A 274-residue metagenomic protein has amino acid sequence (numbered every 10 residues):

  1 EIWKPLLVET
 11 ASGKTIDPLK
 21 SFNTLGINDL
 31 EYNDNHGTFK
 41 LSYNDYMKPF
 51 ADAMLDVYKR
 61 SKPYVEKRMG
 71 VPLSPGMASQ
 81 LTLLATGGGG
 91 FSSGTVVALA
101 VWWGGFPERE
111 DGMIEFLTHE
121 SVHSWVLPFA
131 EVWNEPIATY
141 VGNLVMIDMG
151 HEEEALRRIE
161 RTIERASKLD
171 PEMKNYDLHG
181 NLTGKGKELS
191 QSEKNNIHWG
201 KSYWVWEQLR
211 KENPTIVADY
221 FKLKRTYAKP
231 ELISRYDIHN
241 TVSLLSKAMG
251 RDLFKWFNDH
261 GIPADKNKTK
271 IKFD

Functional and structural regions predicted by a protein language model:
E1-K20, A264-D274: N-terminal low-structure segments adjacent to metalloprotease catalytic domains across cellular compartments
S12-G13, N35-T38, G180: Intrinsic-disorder/low-complexity loop/linker signature
K20-F22, I27: Long, low-complexity intrinsically disordered regions
I27-A130: Juxtacatalytic substrate-recognition/specificity segment
V65, I137, V145, A166-D265: Active-site-proximal alpha-helical
V71-L83, P128-F129, W133-N134, E152-R158 (+2 more regions): Surface-exposed patches in mature extracellular/periplasmic domains of secreted proteins
T82, G87-G94, A155-M173: Helix-terminus loop motifs that line ligand-binding clefts
A98-K168: Zinc-dependent metallopeptidase catalytic helix centered on the HExxH motif and its immediate flanking segment
